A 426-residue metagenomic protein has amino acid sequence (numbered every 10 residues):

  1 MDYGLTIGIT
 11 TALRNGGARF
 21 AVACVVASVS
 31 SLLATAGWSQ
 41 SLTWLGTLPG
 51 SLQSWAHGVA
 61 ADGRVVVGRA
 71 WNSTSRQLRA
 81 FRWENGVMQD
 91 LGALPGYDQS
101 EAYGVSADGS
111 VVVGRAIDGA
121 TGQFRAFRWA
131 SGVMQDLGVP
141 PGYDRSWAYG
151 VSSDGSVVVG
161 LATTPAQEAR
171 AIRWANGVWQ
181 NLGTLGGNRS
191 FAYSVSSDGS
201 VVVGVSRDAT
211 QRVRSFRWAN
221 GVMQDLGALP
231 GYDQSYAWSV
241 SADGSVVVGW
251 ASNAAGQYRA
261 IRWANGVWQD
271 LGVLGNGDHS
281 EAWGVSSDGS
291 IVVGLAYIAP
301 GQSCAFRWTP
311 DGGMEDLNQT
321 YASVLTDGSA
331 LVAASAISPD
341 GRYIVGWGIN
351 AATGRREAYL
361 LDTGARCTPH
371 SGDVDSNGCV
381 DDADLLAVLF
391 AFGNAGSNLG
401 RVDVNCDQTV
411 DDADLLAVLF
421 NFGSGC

Functional and structural regions predicted by a protein language model:
M1-A18: N-terminal secretory signal peptides that target proteins for export/translocation
G8, L13, L32-A34, A395: A general, composition-driven signal for non-globular sequence regions
I9-T10, S30, S371, R401: Exposed boundary/loop context
L13, S31, A209, A383-L385 (+1 more regions): Short linear sequence motifs
R19-L32: Bacterial N-terminal signal peptides
V25-V26, Q257, L386, L416: Ubiquitous "structural anchor" signal
T35-C367: Conserved "turn/edge" positions that cap or connect secondary-structure elements within repeat/scaffolded domains
V324, G328, E357, G364-C426: Cellulosome-associated attachment modules in secreted, modular CAZymes
